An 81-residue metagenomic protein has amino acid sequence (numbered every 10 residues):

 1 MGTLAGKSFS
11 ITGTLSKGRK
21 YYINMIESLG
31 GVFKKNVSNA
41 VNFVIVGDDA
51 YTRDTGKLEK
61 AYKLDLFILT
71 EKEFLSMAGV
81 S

Functional and structural regions predicted by a protein language model:
M1-S81: DNA strand-break repair and replication-stress modules
